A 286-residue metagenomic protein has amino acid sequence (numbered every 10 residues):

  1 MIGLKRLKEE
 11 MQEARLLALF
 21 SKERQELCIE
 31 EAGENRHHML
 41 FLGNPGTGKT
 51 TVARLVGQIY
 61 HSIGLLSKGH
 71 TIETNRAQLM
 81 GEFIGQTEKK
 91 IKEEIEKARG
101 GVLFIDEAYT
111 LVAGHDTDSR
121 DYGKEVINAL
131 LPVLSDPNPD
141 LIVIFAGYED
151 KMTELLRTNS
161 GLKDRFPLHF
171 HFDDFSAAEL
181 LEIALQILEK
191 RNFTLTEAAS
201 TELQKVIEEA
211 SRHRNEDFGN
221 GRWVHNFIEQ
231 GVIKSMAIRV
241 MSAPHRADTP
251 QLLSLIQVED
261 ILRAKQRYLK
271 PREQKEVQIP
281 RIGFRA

Functional and structural regions predicted by a protein language model:
M1-H37, A286: Pre-Walker A (pre-P-loop) alpha-helix and adjacent loop at the N terminus of AAA/AAA+ ATPase modules, a conserved
K5, K234-A286: C-terminal engagement/docking regions of AAA+ P-loop ATPases
E30-G69, E93-K97, F166: Walker A/P-loop
I63-K68, K151-T158, K163-D164, H169-D217 (+1 more regions): Conserved C-terminal "switch" segment of AAA+ ATPases
G69-A98: Short glycine-rich substrate-engagement loop in P-loop NTPases that contacts/grips substrate
R76-Q86, T110-K124, H169-H171: Flexible beta-alpha connector loops of hexameric P-loop NTPases
Y109-A146, D150-K163: Conserved catalytic/switch belt of AAA+ P-loop NTPases
G219-M241: C-terminal helical "lid" of AAA+/P-loop NTPase domains
